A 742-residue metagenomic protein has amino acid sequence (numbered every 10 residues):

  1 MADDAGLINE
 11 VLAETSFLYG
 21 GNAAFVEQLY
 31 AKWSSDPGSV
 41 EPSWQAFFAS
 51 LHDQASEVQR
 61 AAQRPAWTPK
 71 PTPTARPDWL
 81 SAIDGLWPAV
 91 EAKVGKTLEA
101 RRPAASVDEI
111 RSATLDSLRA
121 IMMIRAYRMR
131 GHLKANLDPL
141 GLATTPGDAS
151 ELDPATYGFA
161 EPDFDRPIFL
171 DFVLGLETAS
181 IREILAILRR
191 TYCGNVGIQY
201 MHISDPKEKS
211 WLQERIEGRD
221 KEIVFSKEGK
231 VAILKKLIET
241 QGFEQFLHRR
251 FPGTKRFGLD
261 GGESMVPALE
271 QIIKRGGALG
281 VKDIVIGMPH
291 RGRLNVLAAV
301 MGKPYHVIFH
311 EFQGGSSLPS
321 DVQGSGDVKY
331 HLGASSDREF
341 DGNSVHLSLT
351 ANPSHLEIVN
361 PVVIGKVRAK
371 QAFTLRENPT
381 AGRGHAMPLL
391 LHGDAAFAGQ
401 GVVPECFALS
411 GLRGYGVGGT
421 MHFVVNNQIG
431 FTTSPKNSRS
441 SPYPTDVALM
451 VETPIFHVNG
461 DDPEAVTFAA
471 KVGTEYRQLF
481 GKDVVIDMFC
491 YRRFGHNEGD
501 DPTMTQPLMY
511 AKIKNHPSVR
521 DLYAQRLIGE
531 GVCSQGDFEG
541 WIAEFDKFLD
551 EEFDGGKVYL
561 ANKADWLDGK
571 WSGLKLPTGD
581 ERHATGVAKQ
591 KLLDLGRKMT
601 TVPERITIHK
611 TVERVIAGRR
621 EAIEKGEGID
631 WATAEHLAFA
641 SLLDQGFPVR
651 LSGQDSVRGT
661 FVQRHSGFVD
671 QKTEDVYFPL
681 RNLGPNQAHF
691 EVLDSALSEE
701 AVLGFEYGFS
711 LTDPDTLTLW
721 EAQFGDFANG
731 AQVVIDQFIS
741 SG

Functional and structural regions predicted by a protein language model:
A2, E10-L51, V58: Subset of Sec-pathway N-terminal targeting signals
E10-T15, Q28-Y30, A104-D108, H248-D260 (+12 more regions): Glycine- and acidic
L18-G21, K32, D36-S39, D108 (+23 more regions): Catalytic cores of large soluble enzymes that bind and process phosphate-bearing ligands
L51-M265, V281: Extended, charge-enriched "interface" segments that sit outside catalytic cores
L115-R125, H132-I168, F172, E183-A186 (+6 more regions): Flexible, glycine-rich loop/tail regions that form catalytic "lids" or insertion modules at the edges of active sites
G242, F246-H306, R614, R620 (+2 more regions): Active-site pocket-lining segments that scaffold enzyme catalytic pockets across diverse folds
S264, A268, K282, T350-G556 (+1 more regions): Glycine-rich ThDP/TPP pyrophosphate-binding loop and its adjacent helix/strand module within ThDP-dependent enzymes
V285-E452, F456, F661-D713: Cofactor-binding active-site loop characterized by glycine-rich and histidine/acidic residues
